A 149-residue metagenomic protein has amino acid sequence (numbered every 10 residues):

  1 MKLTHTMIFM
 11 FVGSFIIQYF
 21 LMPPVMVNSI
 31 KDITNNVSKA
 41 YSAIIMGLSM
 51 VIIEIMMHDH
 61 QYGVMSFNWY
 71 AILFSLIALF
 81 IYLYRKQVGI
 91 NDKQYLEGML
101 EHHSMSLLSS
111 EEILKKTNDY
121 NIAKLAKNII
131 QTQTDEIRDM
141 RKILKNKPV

Functional and structural regions predicted by a protein language model:
M1-V149: Alpha-helical membrane segments of multi-pass proteins
